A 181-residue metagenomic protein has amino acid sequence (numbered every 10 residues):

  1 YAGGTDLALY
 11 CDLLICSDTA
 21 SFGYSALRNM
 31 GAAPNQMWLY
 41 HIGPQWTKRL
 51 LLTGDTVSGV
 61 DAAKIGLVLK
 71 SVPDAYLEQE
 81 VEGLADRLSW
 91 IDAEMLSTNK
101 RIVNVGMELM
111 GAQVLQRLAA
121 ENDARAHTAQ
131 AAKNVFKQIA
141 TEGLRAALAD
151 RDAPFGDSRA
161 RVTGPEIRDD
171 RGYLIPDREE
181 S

Functional and structural regions predicted by a protein language model:
Y1-L96: Crotonase-fold acyl-CoA enzyme core
V57-G59, Q79, W90-S181: C-terminal alpha-helix plus adjacent terminal tail
